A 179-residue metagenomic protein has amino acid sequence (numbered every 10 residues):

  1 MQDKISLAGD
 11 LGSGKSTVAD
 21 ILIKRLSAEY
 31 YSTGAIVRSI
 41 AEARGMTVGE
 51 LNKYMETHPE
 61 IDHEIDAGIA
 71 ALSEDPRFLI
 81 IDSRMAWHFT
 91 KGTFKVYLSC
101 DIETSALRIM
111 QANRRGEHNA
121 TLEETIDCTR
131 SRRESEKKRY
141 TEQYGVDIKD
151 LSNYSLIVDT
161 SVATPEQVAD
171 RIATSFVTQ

Functional and structural regions predicted by a protein language model:
M1-K4: Pre-Walker A (Motif I) flank of P-loop NTPase domains
L7: Hydrophobic anchor at the beta1->P-loop junction of P-loop NTPases
D10: P-loop (Walker A) phosphate-binding loop of NTP-binding proteins
S13: ATP-binding Walker
S16: Walker A/P-loop
Y31-T90, E103-A106, Q111-E117, D127 (+1 more regions): ATP-dependent small-molecule kinase phosphotransfer cores that center on conserved nucleotide phosphate-binding segments
E117-V168: Small-molecule kinase domains that catalyze NTP-dependent phosphoryl transfer to phosphate-bearing small molecules
